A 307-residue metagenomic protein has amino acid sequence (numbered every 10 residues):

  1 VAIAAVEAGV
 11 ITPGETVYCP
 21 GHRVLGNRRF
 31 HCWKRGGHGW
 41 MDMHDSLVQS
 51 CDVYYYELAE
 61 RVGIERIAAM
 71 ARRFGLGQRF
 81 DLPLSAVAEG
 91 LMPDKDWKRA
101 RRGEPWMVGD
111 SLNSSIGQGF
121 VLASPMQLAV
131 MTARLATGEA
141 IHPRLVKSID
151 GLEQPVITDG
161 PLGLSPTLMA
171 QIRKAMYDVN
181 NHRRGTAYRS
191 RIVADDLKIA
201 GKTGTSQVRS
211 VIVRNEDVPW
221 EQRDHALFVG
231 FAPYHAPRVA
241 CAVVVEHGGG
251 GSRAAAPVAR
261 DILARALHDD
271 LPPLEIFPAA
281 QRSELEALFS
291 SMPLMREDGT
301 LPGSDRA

Functional and structural regions predicted by a protein language model:
I3-V243, M292-A307: Beta-lactam-recognizing serine transpeptidase/beta-lactamase-like catalytic domain environment
Y55-E57, G250-R253: Extracytoplasmic/secreted cell-surface and envelope-processing proteins
G77, E89-G90, D261, L271-F277: Short C-terminal domain-edge/linker segments immediately following a structured domain
L128, G251-A264: Short, charged, low-complexity patches
A136, N180, R260-L271: Short amphipathic alpha-helical signal-transduction/dimerization elements
V245-H247: Short beta-strand-to-loop transition segments that serve as allosteric relay/switch motifs in sensory/regulatory domains
G249-G250, H268: Short beta-strands and strand-coil junctions in structured, solvent-facing domains, enriched
D269-A307: Gram-negative outer-membrane assembly/targeting C-terminal domains
